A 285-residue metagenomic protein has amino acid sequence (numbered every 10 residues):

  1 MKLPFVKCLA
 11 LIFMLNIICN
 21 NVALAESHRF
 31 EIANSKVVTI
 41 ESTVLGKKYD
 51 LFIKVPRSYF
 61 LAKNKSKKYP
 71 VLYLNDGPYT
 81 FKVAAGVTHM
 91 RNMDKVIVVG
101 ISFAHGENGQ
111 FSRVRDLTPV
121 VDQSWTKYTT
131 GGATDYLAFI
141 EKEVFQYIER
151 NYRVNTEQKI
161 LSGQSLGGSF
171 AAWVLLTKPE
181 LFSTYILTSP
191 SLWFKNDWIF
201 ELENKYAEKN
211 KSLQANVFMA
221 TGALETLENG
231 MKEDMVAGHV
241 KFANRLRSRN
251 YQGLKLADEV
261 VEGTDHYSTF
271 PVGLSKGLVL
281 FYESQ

Functional and structural regions predicted by a protein language model:
M1-A10: Bacterial N-terminal signal peptides that target proteins for export
L3, N16-I18, F270: Generic alpha-helix initiation/capping and coil-helix boundary signal
L9-N20: Bacterial N-terminal signal peptides
N21-A25: Signal peptide processing junction and immediate N-terminal pro/mature segment of secreted/exported proteins
E26-Q285: Non-catalytic cap/lid and distal C-terminal segments of serine-dependent acyl enzymes
